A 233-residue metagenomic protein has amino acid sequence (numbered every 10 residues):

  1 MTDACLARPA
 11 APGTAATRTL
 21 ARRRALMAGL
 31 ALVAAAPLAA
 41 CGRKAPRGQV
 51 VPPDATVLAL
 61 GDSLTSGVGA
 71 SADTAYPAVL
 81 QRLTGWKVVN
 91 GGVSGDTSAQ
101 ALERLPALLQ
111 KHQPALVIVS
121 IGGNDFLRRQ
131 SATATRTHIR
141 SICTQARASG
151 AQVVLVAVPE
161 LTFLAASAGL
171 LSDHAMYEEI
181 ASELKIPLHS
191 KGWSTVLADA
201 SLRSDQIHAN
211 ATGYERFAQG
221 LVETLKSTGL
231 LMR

Functional and structural regions predicted by a protein language model:
M1-A21, A31-A36: N-terminal secretory signal peptides
P12-A15, A25-A28, A55-L58, T212: Membrane-interface segments of envelope glycosyltransferases acting on lipid-linked substrates or membrane lipids
G13, V68, T97, A134 (+1 more regions): Residues that cap or flank secondary-structure elements
G42-Q113: Serine-esterase "nucleophile elbow" of acetyl-processing enzymes
L83, E103-R233: Alpha-helical cap/lid subdomain in secreted, periplasmic, or secretory-pathway luminal O-acyl-processing enzymes
